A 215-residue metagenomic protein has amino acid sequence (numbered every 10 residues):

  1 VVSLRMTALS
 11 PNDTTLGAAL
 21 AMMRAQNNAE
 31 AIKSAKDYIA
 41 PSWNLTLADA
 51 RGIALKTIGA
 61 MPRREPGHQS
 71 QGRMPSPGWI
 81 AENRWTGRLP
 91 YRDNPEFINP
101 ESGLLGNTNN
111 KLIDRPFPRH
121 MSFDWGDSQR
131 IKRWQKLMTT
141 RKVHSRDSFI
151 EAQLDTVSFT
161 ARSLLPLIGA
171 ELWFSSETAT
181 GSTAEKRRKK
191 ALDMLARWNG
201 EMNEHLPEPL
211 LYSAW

Functional and structural regions predicted by a protein language model:
V2-N12, P95-G103: Active-site-adjacent "gating/activation" loops or surface patches in catalytic cores
L4-G72: Gly/Pro-rich turn-and-neighbor structural signature
S42, D49-W215: Long, compositionally biased non-active-site segments enriched in small/hydrophobic residues and glycine
